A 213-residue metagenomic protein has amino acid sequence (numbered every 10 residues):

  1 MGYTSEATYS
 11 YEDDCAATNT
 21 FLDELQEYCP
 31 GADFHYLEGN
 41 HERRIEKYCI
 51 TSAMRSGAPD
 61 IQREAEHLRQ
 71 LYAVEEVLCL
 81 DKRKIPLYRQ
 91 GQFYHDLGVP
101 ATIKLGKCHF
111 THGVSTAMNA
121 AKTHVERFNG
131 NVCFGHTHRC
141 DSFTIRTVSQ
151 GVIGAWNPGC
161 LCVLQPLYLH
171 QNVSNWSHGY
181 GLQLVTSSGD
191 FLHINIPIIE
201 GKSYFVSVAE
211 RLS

Functional and structural regions predicted by a protein language model:
M1-C79: Core catalytic region of metal-dependent phosphoesterases/phosphodiesterases, especially metallo-beta-lactamase-like
A16, Q90, H112-V114: Mixed-charge, polar/low-complexity N-terminal
L22, D96-V99, A117-K122: A generic local structural motif
D33-N40, Q90-L97, I194-I198: Acidic carboxylate-rich catalytic motifs and surrounding loops in phosphoryl-/glycosyl-chemistry enzymes
I50-S56, E126-F128, Q150-G151, V173 (+2 more regions): Generic alpha-helical propensity signal that fires on short helical segments and nearby coil/disordered stretches
S52-C108, T137, N157-C160: Active-site-proximal loop/helix segment associated with metal-binding centers of metalloenzymes
L105-I196: Conserved beta-sheet core of the metallophosphoesterase superfamily
V185-S213: A short C-terminal boundary segment appended to hydrolase-like catalytic domains
